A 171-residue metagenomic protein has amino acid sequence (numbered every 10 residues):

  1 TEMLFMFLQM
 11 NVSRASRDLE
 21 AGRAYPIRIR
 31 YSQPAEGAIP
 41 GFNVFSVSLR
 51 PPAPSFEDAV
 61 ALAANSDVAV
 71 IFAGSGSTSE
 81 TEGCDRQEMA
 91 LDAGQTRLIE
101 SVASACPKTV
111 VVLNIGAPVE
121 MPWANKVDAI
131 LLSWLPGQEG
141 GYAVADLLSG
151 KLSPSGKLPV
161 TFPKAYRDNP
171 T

Functional and structural regions predicted by a protein language model:
T1-T171: C-terminal non-catalytic regions of proteins with extracellular/luminal or membrane-system context
